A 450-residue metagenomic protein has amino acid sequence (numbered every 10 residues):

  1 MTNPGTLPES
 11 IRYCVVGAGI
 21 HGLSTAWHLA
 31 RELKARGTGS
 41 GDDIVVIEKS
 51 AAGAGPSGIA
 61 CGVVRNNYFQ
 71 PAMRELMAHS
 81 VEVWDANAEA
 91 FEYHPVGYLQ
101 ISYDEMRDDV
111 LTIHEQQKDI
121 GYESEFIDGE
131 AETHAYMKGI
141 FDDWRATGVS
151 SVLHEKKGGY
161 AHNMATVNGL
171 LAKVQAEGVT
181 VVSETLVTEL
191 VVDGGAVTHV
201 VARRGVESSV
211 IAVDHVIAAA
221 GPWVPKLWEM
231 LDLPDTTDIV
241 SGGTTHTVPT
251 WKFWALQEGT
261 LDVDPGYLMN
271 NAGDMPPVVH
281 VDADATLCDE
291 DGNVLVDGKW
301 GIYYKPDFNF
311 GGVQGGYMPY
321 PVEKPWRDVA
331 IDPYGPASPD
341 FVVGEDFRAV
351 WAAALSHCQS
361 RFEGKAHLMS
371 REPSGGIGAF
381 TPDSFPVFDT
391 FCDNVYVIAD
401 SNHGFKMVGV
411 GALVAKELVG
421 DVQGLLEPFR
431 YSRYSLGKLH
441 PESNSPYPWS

Functional and structural regions predicted by a protein language model:
G5-H21, V45: Beta1/beta-strand and adjacent pyrophosphate-binding region of the FAD-binding site in flavoprotein oxidoreductases
L7-S10, E92-Q100, H134-G178, V197-V201 (+1 more regions): Helix-loop-beta segment of a Rossmann-like dinucleotide-binding subdomain
S24, R65, L190-F341, G364 (+1 more regions): Flavin-dependent oxidoreductases
A30-S57: Glycine-rich FAD pyrophosphate-binding loop
C61-I140, V149, G301-I302: Dinucleotide-binding Rossmann-like beta1-alpha1 core, especially the glycine-rich loop that anchors the ADP
P71, E75-L76, I101-D109, L153-K173 (+3 more regions): Short beta-strand to alpha-helix junction loop
Q175-T188: A conserved beta-strand/loop element that lines the FAD pocket in flavoprotein oxidoreductases
P321, P325-I331, V342-S450: C-terminal catalytic lobe of FAD-dependent flavoproteins
